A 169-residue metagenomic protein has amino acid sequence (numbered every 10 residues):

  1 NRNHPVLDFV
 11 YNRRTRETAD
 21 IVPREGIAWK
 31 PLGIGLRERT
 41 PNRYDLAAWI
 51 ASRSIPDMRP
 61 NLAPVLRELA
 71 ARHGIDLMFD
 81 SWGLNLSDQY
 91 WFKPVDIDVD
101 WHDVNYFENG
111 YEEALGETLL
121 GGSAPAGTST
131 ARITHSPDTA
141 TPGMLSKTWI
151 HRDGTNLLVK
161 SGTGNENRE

Functional and structural regions predicted by a protein language model:
N1-E169: Phosphate/dinucleotide-binding and metal-coordinating scaffold of catalytic cores in nucleotide-dependent enzymes
